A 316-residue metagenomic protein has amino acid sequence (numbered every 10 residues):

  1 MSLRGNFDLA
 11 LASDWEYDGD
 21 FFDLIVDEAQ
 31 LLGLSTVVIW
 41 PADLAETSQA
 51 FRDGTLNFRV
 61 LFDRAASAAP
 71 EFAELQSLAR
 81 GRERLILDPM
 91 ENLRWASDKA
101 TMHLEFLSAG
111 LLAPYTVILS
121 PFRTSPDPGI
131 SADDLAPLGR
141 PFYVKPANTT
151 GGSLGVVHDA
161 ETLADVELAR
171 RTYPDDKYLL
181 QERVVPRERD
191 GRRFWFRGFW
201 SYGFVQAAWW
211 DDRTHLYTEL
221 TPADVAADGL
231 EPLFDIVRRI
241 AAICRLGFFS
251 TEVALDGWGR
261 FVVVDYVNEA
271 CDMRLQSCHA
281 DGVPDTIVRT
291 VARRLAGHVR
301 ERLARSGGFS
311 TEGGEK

Functional and structural regions predicted by a protein language model:
S2-A10: Extreme N-terminal starter segment of soluble prokaryotic enzymes
A10, V60-F62, Y143, L179: Structural motif
S13-S125: Conserved N-proximal alpha/beta basic substrate-recognition cap immediately N-terminal to, or forming the N-lobe
F106-L107, D134-L154, D175-D190: ATP-grasp fold ATP-binding core
F142, L179, Q206, F249 (+1 more regions): Protein kinase-like catalytic core scaffold
V157-A241: Phosphate-binding site of ATP-dependent enzymes
L246-W258: A short glycine-rich, hydrophobically flanked beta-strand micro-motif that places a catalytic Asp/Glu for divalent metal
L255-K316: C-terminal active-site "lid" helix and adjoining low-complexity regulatory extension at the edge of ATP-using catalytic
